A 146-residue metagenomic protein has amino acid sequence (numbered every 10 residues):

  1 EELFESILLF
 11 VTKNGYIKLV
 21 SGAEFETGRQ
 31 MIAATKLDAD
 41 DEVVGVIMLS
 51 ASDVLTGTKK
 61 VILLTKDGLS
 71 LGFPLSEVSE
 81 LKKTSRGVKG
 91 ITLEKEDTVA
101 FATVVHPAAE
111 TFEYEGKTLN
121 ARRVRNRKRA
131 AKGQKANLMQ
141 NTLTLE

Functional and structural regions predicted by a protein language model:
E1-E146: C-terminal interaction appendages of subunits in large macromolecular complexes
